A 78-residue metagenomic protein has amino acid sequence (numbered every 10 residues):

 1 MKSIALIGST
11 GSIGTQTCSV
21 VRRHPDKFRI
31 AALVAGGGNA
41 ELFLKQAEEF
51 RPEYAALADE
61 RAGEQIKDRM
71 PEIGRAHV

Functional and structural regions predicted by a protein language model:
M1-E53: N-terminal Rossmann-like dinucleotide-binding module
P25-K27, M70-G74: Short helix-capping segments at alpha-helix termini
K45-E72: Phosphate-bearing ligand-interacting subdomains that bind or position ATP/ADP/UDP/GDP/NAD(P) or nucleotide-linked
A76-V78: Conserved small/polar residues in nucleotide/adenosyl-binding loops
